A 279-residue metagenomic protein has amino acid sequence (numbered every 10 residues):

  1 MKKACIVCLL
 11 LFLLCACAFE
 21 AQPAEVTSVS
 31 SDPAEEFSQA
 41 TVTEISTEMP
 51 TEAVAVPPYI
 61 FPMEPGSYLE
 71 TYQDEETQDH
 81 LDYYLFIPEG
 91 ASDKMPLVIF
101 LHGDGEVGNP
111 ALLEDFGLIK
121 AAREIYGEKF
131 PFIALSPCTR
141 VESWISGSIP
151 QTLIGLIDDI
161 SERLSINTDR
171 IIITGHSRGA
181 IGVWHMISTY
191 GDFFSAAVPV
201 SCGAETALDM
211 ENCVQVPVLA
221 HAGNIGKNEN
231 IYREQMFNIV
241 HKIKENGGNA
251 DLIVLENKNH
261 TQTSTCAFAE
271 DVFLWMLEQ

Functional and structural regions predicted by a protein language model:
A4-A21: Sec-dependent N-terminal signal peptides of Gram-positive bacterial secreted proteins and lipoproteins
C17-L97, T174-H176, M186, N238-A250: A domain-start/cap signature at the N-terminus of enzymes
E89-D93, V141-R178: Gly/Ser-rich "nucleophile elbow"/oxyanion-hole loop immediately N-terminal to the catalytic nucleophile in hydrolases
L97, L101-I154: Active-site machinery of serine-nucleophile hydrolases
L113-I125, L156, S201-E211, E234-N238: Alpha-helical scaffolding within the catalytic cores of extracellular/periplasmic polymer-degrading hydrolases
E162-R163, D169-V214: Primarily recognizes the serine-hydrolase "nucleophile elbow" in alpha/beta-hydrolase and SGNH/GDSL folds
L219-K227, R233-V240, K244-Q279: C-terminal catalytic histidine-bearing segment of alpha/beta-hydrolase fold enzymes
